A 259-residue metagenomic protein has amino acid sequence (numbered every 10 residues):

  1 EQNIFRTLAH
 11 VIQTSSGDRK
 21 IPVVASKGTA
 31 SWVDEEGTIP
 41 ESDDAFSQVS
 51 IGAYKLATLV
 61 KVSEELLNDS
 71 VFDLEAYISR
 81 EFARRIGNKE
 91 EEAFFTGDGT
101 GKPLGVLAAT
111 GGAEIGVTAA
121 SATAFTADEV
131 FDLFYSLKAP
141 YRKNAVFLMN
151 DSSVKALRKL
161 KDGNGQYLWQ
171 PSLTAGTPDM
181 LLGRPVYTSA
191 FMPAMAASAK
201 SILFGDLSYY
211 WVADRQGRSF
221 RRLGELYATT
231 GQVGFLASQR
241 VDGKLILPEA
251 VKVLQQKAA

Functional and structural regions predicted by a protein language model:
E1-N144, L148, R158, Q166-W169 (+4 more regions): Acidic/polar, low-complexity extended loops/arms that serve as protein-protein interfaces in large oligomeric shells
P22-A25, E64, M149-D151, T188-A190 (+4 more regions): Pocket-edge structural micro-motifs
E35-P40, L74-I78, G163, S201-F204 (+1 more regions): Short intrinsically disordered coil segments
K143, Q216, G231-V233: A short pocket-lining beta-strand/turn micro-motif at the edge of beta-sheets
V154-D162: Short active-site loop/helix that positions an aromatic residue
D179-G224: C-terminal hydrophobic structural anchor segments that stabilize assembly/packing rather than catalytic chemistry
G224-A259: Extended, compositionally biased alpha-helical segments that mediate assembly or anchoring
